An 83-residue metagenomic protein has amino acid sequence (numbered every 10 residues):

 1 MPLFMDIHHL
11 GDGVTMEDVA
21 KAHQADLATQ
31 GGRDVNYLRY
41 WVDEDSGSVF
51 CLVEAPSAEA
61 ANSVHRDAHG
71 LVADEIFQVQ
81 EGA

Functional and structural regions predicted by a protein language model:
M1-G31, N36-L38, V42-G47, E81-A83: Short S/T/G/P-rich N-terminal loop/turn motif that feeds into the first structured element of a domain
H9, L52-E54: Short hydrophobic/aromatic beta-strand micro-patches that form the beta-sheet surface supporting nucleotide- or nucleic
Q30-G32, E54-G82: An amphipathic, aromatic/His-enriched active-site/gating alpha helix that lines ligand/cofactor pockets
